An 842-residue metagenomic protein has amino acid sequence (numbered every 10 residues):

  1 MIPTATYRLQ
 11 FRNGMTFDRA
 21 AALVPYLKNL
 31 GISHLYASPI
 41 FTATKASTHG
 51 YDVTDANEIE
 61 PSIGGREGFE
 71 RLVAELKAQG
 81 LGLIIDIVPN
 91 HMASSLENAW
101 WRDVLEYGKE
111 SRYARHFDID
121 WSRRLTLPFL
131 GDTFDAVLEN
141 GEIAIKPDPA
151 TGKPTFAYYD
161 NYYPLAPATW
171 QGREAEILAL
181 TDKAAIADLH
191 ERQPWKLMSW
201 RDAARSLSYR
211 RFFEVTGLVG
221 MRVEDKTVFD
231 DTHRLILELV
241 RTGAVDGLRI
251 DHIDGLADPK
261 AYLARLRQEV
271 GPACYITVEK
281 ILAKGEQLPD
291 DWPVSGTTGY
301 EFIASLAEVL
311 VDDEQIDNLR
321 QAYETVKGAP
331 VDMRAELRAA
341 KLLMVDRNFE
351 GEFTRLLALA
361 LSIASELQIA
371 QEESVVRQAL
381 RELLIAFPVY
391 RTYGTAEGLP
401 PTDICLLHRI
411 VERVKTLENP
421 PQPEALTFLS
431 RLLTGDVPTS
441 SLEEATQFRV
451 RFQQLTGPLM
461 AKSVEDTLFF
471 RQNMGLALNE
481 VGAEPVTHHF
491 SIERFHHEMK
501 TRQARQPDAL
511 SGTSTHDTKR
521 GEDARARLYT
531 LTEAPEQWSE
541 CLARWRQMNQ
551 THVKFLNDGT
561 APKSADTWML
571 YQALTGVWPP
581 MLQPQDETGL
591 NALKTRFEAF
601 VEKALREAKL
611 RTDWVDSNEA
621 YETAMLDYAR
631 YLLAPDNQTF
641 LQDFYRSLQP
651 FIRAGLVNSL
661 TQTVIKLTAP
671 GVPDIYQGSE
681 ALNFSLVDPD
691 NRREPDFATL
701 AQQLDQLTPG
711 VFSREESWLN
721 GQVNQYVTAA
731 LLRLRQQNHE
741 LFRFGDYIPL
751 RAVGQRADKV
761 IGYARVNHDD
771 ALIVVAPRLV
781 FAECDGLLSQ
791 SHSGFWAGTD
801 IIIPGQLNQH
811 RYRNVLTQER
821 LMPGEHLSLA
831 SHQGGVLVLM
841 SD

Functional and structural regions predicted by a protein language model:
M1-K45, V53, N57, S62 (+12 more regions): Carbohydrate-interacting/catalytic domains
G50-D52, S94-Y107, L263-R265, D291-P293: Short low-complexity, flexible loop/linker segments enriched in glycine and/or proline with clustered acidic
L72-I119: Hydrophobic or amphipathic alpha-helical targeting/insertion segments
G82, G247, Y275: Hydrophobic "anchor" residues on beta-strands that sit immediately upstream of conserved functional sites
N90, I250-L256, E716: Conserved short loop/turn motifs at secondary-structure junctions
I119, R123-R201: DnaQ-like (DEDDh/DEDDy) 3′-5′ exonuclease domain used for proofreading and 3′-end trimming on nucleic acids
